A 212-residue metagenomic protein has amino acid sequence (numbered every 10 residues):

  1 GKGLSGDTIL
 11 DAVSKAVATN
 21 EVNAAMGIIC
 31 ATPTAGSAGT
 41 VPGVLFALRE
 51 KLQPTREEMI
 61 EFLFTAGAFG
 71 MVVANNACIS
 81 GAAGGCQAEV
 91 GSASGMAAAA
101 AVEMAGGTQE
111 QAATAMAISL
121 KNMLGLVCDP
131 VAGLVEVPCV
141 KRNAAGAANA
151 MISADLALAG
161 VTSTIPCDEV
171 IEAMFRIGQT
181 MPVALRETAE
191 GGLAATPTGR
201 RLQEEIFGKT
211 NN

Functional and structural regions predicted by a protein language model:
G6-N23, E58-A77, N122-P130: Acidic-glycine-rich active-site phosphate/pyrophosphate-binding loop
D7-T32, V135, D168, E187-E190 (+1 more regions): Basic/polar, acidic-poor N-terminal "presequence/leader" segments that form or can form short amphipathic helices
E21-F46, Q87-S94: Glycine/serine-rich anion-binding loops at beta->alpha junctions that coordinate negatively charged ligand groups
M26-I29, I79-G85, L134-V137: Active-site-adjacent structural elements in folded domains
P42-P54, A98-G106: Alpha-helical support elements that line or immediately flank enzyme active sites and cofactor-binding pockets
A74-Q87, A93-S94, A98, V102: N-terminal glycine-/lysine-enriched basic segments
A101-N212: Functionally critical mobile loop/hinge segments
